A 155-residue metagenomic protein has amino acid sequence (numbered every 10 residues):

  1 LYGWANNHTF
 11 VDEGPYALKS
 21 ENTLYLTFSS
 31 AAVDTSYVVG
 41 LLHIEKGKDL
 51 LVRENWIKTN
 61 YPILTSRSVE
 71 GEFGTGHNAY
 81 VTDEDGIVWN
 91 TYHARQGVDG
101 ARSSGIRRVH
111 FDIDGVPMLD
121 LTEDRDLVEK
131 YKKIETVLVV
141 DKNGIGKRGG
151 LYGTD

Functional and structural regions predicted by a protein language model:
L1-D155: Carbohydrate-active catalytic/glycan-binding domains of CAZyme proteins, especially the secreted or lumenal ectodomains
